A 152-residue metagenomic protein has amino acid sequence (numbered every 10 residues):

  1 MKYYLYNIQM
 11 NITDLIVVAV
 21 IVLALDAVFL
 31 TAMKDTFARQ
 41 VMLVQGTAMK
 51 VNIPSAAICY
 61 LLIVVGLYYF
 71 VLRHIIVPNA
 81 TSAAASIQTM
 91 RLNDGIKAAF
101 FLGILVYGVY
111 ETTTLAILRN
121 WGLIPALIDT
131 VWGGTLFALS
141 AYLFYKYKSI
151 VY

Functional and structural regions predicted by a protein language model:
M1-Q9: Short, Lys/Arg-enriched N-terminal segments with co-localized hydrophobic residues within the first ~10-30 amino acids
I8-Y152: Juxtamembrane/disordered regions of integral membrane proteins
